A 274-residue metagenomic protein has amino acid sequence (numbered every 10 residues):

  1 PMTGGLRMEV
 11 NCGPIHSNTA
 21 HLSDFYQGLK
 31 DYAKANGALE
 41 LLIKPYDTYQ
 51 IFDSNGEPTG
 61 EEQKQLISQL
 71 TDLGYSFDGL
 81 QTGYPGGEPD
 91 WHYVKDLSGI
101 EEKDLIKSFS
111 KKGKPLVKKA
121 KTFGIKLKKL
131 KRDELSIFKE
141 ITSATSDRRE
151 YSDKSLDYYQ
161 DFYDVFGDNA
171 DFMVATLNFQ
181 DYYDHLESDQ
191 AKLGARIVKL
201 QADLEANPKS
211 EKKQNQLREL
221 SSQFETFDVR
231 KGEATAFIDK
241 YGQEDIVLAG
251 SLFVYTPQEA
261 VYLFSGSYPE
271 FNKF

Functional and structural regions predicted by a protein language model:
P1-G4, D53, E61-Q63, Y75-G86 (+1 more regions): A conserved beta-strand-loop-helix scaffold within acyl/acetyltransferase catalytic domains
M8-N11, F253: Catalytic phosphate/metal-binding cores of nucleic-acid and nucleotide-processing enzymes, i.e., regions that mediate
N11, K44-Y46, L263: A cross-family glycoside hydrolase active-site/sugar-binding cleft signature
P14-N18: Short acidic, S/G/P-rich loop/turn micro-motifs used as interaction or catalytic elements
A20-D31, N272-F274: Conserved acetyl-CoA-binding loop-helix of GNAT-fold acetyltransferases
Y26-K30, I67, V117: Generic structural signal for well-ordered alpha-helices, preferentially at hydrophobic/aromatic core positions
K30-K34, T71: Non-catalytic positions within long, well-ordered alpha-helices that form the structural scaffold/packing of enzyme
K34-S54: Conserved GNAT acetyl-CoA-binding A-motif
